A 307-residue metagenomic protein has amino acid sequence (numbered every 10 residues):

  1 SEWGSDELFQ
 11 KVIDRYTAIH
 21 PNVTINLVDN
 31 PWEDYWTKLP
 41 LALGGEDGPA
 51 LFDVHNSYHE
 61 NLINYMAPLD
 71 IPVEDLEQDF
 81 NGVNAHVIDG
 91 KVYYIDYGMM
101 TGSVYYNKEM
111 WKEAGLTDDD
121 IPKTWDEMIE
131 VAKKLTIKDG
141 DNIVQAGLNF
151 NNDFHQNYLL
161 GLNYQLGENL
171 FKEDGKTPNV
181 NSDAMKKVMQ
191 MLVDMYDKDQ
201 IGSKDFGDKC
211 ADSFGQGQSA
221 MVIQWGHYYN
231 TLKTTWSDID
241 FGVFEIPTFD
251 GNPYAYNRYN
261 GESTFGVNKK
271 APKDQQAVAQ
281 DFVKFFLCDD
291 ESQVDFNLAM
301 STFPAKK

Functional and structural regions predicted by a protein language model:
S1, P21, A85, F244 (+1 more regions): Long, aromatic- and glycine/proline-rich binding clefts that accommodate carbohydrate-like moieties
S1-H59, V73-E77, M100, D118 (+5 more regions): Conserved N-terminal structural module of periplasmic/extracytoplasmic solute-binding proteins
W36-D47, W111, I129-K134, D208-V222: Short helices/loops that flank or line small-molecule/ion binding pockets
A50-D53, A220-W225, G242: Paired acidic/hydrophobic, glycine-rich loop segments that form the ligand-binding mouth/hinge of periplasmic-binding
V54-Y106, I129, G161-L166, G242-F244: Hinge/lid segment of periplasmic solute-binding proteins
S57-E60, H227-D238, D250-K307: C-terminal lobe and pocket-closing loops of periplasmic/extracytoplasmic Venus-flytrap solute-binding proteins
Y93-Y97, G102, D126-T177, S219: Extracytoplasmic/periplasmic solute-binding protein
V131-K134, D174-K204: Glycine-centered hinge/linker elements that transmit conformational signals in sensory and ligand-binding systems
